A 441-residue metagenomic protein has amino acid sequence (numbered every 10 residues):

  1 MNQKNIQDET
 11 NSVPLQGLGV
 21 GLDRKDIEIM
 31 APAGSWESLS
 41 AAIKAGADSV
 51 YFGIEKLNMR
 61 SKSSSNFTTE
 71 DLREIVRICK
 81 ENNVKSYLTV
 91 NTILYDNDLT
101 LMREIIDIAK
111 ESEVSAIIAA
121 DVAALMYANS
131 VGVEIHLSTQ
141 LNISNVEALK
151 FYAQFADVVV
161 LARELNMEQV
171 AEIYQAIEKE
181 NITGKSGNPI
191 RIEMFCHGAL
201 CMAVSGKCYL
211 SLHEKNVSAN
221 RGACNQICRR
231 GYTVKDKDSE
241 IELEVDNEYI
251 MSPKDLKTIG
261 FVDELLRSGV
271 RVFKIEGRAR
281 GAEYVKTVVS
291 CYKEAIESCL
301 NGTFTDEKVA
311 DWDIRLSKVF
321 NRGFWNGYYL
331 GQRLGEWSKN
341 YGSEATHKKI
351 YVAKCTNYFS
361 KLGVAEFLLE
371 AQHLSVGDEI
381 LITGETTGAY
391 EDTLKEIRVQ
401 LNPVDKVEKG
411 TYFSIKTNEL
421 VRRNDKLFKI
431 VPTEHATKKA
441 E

Functional and structural regions predicted by a protein language model:
M1-A45, S49-S61, R73-V76, N82-T92 (+5 more regions): Surface-exposed amphipathic alpha-helical tracts and adjacent flexible/coil segments at the periphery of soluble enzymes
S65-D71, T100-I105: Charged helix-capping and loop-helix junction motifs
M102-S138: Well-ordered mid-protein domain cores that form the structural environment of catalytic cofactors
S144-L149: Short, glycine/polar-rich helix-capping loops at beta-to-alpha or helix-loop-helix junctions that flank or form
